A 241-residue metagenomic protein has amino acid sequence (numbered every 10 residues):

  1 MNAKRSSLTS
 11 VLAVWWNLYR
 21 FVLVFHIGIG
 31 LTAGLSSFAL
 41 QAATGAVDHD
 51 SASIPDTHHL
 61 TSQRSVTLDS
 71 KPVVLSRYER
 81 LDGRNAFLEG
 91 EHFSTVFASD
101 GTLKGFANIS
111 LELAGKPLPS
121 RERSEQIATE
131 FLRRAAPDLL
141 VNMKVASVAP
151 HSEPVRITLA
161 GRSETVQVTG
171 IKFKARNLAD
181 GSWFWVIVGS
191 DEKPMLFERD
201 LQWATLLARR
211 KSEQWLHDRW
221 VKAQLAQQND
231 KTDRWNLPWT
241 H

Functional and structural regions predicted by a protein language model:
N2-K4, V11-H241: Long, terminal "pre-/pro-" and other extracytoplasmic accessory regions that lie outside the mature folded/catalytic
